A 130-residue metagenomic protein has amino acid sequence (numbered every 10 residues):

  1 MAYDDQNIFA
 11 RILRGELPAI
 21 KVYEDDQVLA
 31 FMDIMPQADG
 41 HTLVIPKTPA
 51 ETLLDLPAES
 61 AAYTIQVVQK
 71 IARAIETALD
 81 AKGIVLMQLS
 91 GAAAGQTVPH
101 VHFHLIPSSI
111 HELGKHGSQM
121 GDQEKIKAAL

Functional and structural regions predicted by a protein language model:
M1-L130: HIT superfamily nucleotide-processing domains
